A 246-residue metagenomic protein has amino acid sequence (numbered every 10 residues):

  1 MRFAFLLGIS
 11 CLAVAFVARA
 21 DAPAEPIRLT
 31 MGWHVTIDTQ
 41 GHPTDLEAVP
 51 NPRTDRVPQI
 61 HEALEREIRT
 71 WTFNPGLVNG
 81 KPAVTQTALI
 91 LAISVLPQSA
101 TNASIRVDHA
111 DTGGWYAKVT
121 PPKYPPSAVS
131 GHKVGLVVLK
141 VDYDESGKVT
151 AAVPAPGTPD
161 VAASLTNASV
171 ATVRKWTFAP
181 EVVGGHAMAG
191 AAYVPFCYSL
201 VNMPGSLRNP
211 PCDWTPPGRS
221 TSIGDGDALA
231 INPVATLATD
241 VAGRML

Functional and structural regions predicted by a protein language model:
R2-F3, F16-L246: Charge-biased low-complexity segments
F5-S10: Sec-dependent N-terminal signal peptides
